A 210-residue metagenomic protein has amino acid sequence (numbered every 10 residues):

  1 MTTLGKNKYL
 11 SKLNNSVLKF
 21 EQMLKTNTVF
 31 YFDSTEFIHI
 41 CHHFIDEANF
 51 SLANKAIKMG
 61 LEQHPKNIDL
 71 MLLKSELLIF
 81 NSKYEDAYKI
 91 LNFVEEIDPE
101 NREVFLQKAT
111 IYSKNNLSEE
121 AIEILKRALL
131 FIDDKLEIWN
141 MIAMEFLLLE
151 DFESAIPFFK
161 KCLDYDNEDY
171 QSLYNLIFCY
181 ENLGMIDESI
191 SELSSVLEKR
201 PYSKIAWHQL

Functional and structural regions predicted by a protein language model:
D46, F80, K114-N115, L148-L149 (+2 more regions): Register position in tetratricopeptide repeats
G60, F93-V94, R127-A128, K161-C162 (+1 more regions): Canonical positions in the second alpha-helix
